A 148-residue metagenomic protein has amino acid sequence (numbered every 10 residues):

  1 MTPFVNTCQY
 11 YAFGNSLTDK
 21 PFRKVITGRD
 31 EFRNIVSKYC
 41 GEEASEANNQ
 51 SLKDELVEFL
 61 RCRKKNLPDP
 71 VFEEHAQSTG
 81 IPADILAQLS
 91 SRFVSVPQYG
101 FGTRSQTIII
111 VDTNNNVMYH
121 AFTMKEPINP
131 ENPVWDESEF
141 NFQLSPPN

Functional and structural regions predicted by a protein language model:
M1-N148: N-terminal nucleophile
